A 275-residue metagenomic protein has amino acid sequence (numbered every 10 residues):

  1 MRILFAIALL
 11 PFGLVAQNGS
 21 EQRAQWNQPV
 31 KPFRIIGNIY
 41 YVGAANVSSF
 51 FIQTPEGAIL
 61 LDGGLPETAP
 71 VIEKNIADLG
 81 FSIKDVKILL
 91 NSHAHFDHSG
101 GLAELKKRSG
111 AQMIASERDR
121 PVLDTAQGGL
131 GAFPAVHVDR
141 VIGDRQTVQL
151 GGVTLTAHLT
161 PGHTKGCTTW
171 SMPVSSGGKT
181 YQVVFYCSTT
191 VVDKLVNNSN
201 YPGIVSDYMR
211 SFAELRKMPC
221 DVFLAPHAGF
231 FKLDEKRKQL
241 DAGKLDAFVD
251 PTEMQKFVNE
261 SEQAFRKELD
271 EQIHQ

Functional and structural regions predicted by a protein language model:
M1-I7: Sec-dependent signal peptide recognition, specifically the positively charged N-region followed immediately by
L4, L14-W26, G177, V191-Q275: Accessory terminal helices/loops
N18-E21, Q28-V30, R34-I36, D85 (+3 more regions): Metallo-beta-lactamase
Q25-L79, I83, T169-V191: Conserved beta-strand hairpin/beta-sheet module of binuclear metal-dependent hydrolase folds, prominently
G57, K84-K87, S109-Q112, V153-T156 (+2 more regions): Loop/turn elements at helix/coil->beta-strand transitions in domains of secreted/extracellular proteins
L61-G63, V86-A94, M113-S116, L159-G162 (+2 more regions): Active-site neighborhood of phospho(di)ester-bond hydrolases with catalytic His/Asp-centered motifs
E67-P70, A77-T147, S175: Active-site HxH/HxHxD metal-binding segment of metal-dependent hydrolases
T68-A69, A94-G100, R120-L123, K165-T168 (+3 more regions): Active-site environment of divalent metal-dependent phosphoester hydrolases
